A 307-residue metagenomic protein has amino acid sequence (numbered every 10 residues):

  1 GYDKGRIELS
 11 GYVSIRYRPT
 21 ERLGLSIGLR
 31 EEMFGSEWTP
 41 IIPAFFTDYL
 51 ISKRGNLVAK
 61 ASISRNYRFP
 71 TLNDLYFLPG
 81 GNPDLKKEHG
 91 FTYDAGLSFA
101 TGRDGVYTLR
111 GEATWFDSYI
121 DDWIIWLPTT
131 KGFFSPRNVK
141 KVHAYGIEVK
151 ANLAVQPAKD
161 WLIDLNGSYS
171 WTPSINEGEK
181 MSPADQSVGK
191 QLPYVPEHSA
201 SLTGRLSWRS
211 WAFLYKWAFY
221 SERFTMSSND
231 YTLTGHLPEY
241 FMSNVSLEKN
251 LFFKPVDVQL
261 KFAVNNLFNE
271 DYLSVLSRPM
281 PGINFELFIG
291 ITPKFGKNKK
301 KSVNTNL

Functional and structural regions predicted by a protein language model:
Y2-S118: Structural signature of Gram-negative outer-membrane beta-barrels, strongest in the C-terminal barrel of TonB-dependent
D3-L9, T39-I41, H89-Y93, K141-I147 (+4 more regions): Residues that define the transmembrane beta-barrel architecture of outer-membrane proteins
I7-L9, L29-G35, I63-F69, Y76-L78 (+8 more regions): Transmembrane beta-strands of outer-membrane beta-barrel pores
R18-R22, W115-Y119, N138-T225, D257 (+1 more regions): Gram-negative outer-membrane beta-barrel transporters
R22, I51-L57, G102-L109, Q156-I163 (+2 more regions): Short loop/turn motifs that connect adjacent beta-strands in outer-membrane beta-barrel proteins
L25-I27, P43, L57-A61, Y93 (+7 more regions): Transmembrane beta-strands of outer-membrane beta-barrel proteins
L50-S52, V58-K60, K87-Y145, K150-D160 (+2 more regions): Membrane-embedded beta-barrel scaffold of Gram-negative outer-membrane proteins
F219-S228, P238, N244-L307: C-terminal beta-signal and adjacent terminal beta-strands/loops of Gram-negative outer-membrane beta-barrel proteins
